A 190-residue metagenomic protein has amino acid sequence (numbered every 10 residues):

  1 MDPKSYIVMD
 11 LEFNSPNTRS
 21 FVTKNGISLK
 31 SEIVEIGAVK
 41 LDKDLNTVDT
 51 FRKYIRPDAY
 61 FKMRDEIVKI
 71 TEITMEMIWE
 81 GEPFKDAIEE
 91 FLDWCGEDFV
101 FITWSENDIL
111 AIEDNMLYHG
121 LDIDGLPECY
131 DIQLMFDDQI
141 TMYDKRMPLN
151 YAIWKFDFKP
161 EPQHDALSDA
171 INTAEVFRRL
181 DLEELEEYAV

Functional and structural regions predicted by a protein language model:
M1-D44: Entry/capping segment at the start of metal-dependent catalytic domains with acidic active-site entry clusters
I27, M77-E80, M142: Alpha-helix initiation/capping motif
S31-I36, K40-T71, L92-V190: Metal-dependent phosphoesterase core characteristic of DEDDh/y 3'-5' exonuclease domains
E66-A87: Metal-dependent phosphoesterase signature
